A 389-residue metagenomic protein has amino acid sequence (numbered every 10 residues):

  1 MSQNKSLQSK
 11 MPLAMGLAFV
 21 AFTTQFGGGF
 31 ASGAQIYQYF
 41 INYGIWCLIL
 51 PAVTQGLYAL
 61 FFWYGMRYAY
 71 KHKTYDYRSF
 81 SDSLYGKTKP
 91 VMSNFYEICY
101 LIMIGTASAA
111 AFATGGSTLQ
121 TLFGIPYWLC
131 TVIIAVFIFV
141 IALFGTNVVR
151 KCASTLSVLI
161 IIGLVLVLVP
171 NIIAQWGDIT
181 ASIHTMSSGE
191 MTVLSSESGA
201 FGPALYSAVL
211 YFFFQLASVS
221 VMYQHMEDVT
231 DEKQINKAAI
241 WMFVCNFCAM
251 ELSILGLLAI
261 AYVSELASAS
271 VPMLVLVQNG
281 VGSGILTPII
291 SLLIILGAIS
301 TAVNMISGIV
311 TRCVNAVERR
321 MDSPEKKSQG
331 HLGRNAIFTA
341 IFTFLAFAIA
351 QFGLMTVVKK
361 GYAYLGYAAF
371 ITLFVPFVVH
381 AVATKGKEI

Functional and structural regions predicted by a protein language model:
N4-L13, N42-C47, K71-M103, T121-Y127 (+3 more regions): Transmembrane-helix boundary/entry motifs in multi-pass membrane transporters
Q8-M15, Y39-M66, F243-E251, K359-F374: Extracellular loop-to-transmembrane helix junctions
K10-A31, Y100-I104, P170-W176, H184-F247 (+1 more regions): Hydrophobic, membrane-embedded alpha-helices of multi-pass small-molecule transporters
A21, A52-R78, G256-S264: Juxtamembrane transmembrane-helix boundary signature
G28, L101, I138, A142 (+4 more regions): Hydrophobic alpha-helical segments and their helix-loop junctions in multi-pass secondary transporters
F62-R67, A174-T180, L210, M226 (+2 more regions): Extracellular/periplasmic helix-exit of transmembrane alpha-helices
D82, G189-V193, L257-T287: Membrane-interface interhelical connector segments
A110, G115-S117, P126-I133, I141-A174 (+1 more regions): Membrane-interface loop-to-helix entry segments
